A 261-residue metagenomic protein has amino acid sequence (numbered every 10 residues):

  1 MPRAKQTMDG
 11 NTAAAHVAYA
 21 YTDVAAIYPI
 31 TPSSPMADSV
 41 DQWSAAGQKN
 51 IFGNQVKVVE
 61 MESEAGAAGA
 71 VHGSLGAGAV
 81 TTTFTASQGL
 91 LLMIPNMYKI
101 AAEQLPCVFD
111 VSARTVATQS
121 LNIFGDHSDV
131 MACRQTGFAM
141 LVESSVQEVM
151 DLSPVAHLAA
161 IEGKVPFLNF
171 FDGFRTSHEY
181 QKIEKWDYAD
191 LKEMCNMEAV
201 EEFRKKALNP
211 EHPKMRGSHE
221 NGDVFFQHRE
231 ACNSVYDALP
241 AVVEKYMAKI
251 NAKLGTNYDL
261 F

Functional and structural regions predicted by a protein language model:
M1-A132, G137, P154, G173-F174: Thiamine diphosphate
I27, E143, N233, D237: Charge-dense, low-complexity intrinsically disordered segments
P35, E148-D151, A241, K245: Generic recognition of stable, solvent-exposed alpha-helical segments in well-folded globular domains
F52, V56, F167-F261: Conformationally flexible catalytic loops at phosphate/diphosphate-handling active centers
M61-G69, A117-N122, L141-V149, T176-E179 (+1 more regions): Low-complexity, flexible helical/coil segments
L75-T82, Q104-S112, C133, V155-G163 (+2 more regions): Short secondary-structure transition/capping segments
I123-G173, K185, M197: Conserved thiamine diphosphate
